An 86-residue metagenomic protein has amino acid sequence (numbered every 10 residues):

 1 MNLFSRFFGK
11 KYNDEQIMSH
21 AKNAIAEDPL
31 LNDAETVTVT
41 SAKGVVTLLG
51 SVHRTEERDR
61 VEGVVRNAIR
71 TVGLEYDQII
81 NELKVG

Functional and structural regions predicted by a protein language model:
M1-G86: N-terminal targeting leaders
